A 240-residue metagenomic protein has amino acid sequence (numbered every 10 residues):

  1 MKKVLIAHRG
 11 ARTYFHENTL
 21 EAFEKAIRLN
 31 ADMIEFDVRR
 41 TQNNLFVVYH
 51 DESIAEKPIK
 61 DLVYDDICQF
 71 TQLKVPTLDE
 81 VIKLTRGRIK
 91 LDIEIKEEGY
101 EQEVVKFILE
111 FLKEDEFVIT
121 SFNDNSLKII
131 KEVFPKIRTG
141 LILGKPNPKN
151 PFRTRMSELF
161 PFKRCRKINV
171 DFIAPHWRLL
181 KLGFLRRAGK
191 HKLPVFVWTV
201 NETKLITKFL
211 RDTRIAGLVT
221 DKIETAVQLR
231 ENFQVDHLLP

Functional and structural regions predicted by a protein language model:
M1-P240: Phosphate-group recognition and catalysis centered on beta-loop-alpha active-site segments
